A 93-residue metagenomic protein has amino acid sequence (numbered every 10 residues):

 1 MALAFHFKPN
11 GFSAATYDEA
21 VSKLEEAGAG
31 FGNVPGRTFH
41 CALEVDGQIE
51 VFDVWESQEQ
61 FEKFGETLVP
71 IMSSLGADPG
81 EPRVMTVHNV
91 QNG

Functional and structural regions predicted by a protein language model:
M1-F52, E56-P70, D78-G93: Short S/T/G/P-rich N-terminal loop/turn motif that feeds into the first structured element of a domain
